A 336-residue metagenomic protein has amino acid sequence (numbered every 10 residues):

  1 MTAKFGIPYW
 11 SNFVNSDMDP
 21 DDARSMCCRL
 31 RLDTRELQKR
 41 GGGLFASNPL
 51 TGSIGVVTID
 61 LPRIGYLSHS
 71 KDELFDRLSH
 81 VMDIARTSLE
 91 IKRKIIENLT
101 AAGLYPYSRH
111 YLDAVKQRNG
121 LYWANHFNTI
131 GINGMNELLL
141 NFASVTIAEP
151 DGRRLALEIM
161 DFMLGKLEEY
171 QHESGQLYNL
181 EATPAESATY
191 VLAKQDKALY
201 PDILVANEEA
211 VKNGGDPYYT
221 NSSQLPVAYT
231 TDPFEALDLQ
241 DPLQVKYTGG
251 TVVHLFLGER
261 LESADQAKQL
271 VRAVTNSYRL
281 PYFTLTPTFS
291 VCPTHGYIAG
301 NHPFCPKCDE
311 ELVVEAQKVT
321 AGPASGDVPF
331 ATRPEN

Functional and structural regions predicted by a protein language model:
M1-A124, V145, E149-P323: Conserved catalytic cores of very large enzyme subunits
N128-N141, D161: Contiguous, well-ordered alpha-helical segments that form the cores/surfaces of helical PPI scaffolds
A316-N336: Long, charge-rich boundary regions
